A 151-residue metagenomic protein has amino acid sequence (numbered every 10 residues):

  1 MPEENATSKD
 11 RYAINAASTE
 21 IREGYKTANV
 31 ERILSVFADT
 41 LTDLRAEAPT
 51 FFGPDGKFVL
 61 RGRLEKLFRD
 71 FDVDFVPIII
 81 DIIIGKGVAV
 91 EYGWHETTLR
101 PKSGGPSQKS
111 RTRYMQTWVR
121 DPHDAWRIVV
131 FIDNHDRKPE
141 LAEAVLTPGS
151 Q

Functional and structural regions predicted by a protein language model:
M1-E4, L99, R120-H123: Short S/T/G/P-rich N-terminal loop/turn motif that feeds into the first structured element of a domain
M1-T40, E140-Q151: Short, low-complexity N-terminal intrinsically disordered segments enriched in polar/charged residues
S8-N15, V30-G85, W94, Q108-K109: A solvent-exposed, acidic/Ser-Thr-rich amphipathic alpha-helical stretch
I78-G85, D133-D136, V145-Q151: Glycine-rich beta-strand-turn "strand-cap" elements at beta-sheet edges
I82-A89, G105, W118-R127: A short, structured loop/turn motif at beta-sheet edges
G93-R100: Generic short beta-strand segments
P101-G104, K138-A144: A short, polar/proline- and glycine-enriched secondary-structure boundary/capping micro-motif
R111-A142: Short beta-strand edge/turn micro-motifs at domain boundaries
